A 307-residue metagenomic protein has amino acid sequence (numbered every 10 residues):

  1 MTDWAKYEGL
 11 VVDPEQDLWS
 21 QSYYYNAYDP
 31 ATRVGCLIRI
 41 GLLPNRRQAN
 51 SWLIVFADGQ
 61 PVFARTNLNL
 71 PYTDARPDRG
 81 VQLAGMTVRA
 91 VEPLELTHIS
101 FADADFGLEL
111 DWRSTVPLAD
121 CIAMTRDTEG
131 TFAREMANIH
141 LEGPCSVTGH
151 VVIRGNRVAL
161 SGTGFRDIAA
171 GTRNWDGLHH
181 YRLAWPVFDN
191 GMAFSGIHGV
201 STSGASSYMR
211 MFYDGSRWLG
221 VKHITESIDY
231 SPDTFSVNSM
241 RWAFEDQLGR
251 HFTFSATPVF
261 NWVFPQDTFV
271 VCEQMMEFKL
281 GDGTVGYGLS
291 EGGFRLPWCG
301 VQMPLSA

Functional and structural regions predicted by a protein language model:
M1-A307: Structured soluble/peripheral alpha/beta segments that form catalytic or ligand/cofactor-binding pockets
